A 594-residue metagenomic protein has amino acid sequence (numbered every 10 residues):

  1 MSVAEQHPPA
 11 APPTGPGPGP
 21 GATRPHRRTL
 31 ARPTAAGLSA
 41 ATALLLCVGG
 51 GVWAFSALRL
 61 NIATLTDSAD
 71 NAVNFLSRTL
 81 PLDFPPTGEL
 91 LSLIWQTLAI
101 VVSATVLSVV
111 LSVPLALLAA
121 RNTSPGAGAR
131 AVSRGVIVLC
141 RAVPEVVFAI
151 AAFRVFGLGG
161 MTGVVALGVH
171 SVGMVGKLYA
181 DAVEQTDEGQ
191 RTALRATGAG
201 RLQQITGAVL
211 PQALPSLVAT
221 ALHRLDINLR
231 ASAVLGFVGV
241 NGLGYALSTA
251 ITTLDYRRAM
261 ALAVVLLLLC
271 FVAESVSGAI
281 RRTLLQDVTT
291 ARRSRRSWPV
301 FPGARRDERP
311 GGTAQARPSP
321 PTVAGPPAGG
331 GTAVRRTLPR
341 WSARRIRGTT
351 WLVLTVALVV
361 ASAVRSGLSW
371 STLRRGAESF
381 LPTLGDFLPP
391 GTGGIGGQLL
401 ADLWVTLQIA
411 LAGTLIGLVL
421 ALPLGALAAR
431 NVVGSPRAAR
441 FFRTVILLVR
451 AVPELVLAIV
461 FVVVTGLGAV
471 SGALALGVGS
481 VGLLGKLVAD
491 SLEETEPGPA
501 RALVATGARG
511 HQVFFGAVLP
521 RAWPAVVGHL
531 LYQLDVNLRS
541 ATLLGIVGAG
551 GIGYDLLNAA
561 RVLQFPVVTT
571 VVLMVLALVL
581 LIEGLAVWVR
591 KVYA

Functional and structural regions predicted by a protein language model:
M1-V102, V106, S277-L415, L422 (+4 more regions): N-terminal, non-cleaved signal-anchor transmembrane helix
V3-E5, L158-T162, A166-S171, G176-L178 (+4 more regions): Transmembrane-helix bundle segments that line or gate the permeation/cavity pathway in multi-pass membrane proteins
S103-I137, A412-I446: Transmembrane-helix boundary motif in ABC transporter permease subunits
L111-L115, V147, G159-Q190, V218 (+11 more regions): Membrane-embedded alpha-helices of multi-pass transport/permease systems
I137-S171, I446-G479: Generic hydrophobic transmembrane alpha-helix motif, especially the helices
R154, N228-M260, V265, L285 (+2 more regions): Glycine-rich helix-loop "coupling/hinge" segments at transmembrane-helix boundaries in multipass transporters
Q185-A213, G239-N241, T495-E496, A502-Q512 (+2 more regions): Short helix-to-coil transition segments within interhelical loops that connect adjacent transmembrane helices
R201-L235, R257, A261, G510-G545 (+4 more regions): Transmembrane alpha-helices
